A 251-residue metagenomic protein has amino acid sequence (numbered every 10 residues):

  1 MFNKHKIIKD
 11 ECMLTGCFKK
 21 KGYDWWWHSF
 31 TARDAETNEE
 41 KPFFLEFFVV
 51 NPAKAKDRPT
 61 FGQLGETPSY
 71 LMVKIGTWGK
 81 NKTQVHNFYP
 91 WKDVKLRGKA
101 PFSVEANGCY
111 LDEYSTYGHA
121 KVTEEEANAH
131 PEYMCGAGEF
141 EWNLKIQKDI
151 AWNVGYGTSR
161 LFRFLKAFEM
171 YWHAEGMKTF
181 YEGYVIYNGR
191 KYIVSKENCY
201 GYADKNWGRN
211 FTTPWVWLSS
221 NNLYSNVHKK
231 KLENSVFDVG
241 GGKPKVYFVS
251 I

Functional and structural regions predicted by a protein language model:
M1-I251: Structured soluble/peripheral alpha/beta segments that form catalytic or ligand/cofactor-binding pockets
